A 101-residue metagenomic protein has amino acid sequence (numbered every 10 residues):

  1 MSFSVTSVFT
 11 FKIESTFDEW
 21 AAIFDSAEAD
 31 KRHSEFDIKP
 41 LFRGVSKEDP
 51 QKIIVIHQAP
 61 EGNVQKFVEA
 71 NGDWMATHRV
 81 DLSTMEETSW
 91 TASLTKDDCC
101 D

Functional and structural regions predicted by a protein language model:
M1-D101: Short S/T/G/P-rich N-terminal loop/turn motif that feeds into the first structured element of a domain
